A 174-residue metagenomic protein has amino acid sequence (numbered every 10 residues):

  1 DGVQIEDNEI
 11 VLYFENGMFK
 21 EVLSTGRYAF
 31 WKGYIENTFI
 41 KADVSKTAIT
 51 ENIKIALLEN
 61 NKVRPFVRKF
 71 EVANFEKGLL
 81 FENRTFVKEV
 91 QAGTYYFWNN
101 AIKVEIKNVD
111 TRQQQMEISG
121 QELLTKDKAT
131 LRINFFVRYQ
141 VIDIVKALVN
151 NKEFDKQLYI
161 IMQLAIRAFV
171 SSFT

Functional and structural regions predicted by a protein language model:
D1-T174: N-terminal hydrophobic membrane-entry segments
